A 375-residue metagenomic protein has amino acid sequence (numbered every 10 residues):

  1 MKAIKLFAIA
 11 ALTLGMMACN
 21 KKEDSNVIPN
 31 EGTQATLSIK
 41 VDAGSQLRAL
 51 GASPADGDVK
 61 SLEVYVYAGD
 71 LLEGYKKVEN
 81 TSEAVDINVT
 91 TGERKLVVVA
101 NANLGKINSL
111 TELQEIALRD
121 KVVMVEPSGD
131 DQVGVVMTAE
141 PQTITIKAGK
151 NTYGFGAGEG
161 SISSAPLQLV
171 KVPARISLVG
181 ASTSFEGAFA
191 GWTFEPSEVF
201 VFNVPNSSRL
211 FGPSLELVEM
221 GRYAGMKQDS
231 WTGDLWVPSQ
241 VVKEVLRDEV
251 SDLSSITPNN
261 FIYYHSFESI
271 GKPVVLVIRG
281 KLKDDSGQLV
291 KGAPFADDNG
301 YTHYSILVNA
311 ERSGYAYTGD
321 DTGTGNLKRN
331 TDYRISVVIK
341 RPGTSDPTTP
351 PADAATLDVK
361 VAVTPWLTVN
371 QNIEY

Functional and structural regions predicted by a protein language model:
M1-F7: Bacterial N-terminal signal peptides that target proteins for export
G15-A18: C-terminal motif of bacterial Sec signal peptides marking the signal peptidase cleavage site
N20-E23: Bacterial signal peptide processing site
V27-T33, I162-L167: Beta-strand-rich domain onsets/edges
E31-L37, A174, V274: Short structural boundary motif marking the start of a folded domain
A35-A43, I176-T183: A short, amphipathic beta-strand motif
L50-E112, R175, V179, T183-R329 (+1 more regions): Tryptophan-paired
D120-K171, L307-Y375: Extracellular beta-sheet/turn segments enriched in Thr/Pro/Gly and aliphatic residues
